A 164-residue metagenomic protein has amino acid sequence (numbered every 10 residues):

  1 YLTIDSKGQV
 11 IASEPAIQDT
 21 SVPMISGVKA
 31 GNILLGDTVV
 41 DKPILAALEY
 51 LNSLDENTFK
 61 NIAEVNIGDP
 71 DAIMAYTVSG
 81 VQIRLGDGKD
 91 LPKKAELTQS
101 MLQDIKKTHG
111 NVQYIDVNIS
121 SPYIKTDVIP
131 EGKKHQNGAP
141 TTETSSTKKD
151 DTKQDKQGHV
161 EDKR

Functional and structural regions predicted by a protein language model:
Y1-R164: Charged, solvent-exposed interaction patches on well-folded alpha/beta domains that mediate macromolecular contacts
